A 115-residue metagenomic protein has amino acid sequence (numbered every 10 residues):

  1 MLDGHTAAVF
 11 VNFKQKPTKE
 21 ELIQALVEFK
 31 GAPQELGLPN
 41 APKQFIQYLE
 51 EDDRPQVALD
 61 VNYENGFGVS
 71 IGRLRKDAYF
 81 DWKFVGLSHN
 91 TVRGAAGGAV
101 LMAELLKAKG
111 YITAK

Functional and structural regions predicted by a protein language model:
M1-K83: C-terminal substrate-binding/catalytic lobe of Rossmann-fold NAD(P)-dependent oxidoreductases
Y63-K115: NAD(P)-dependent Rossmann-like dehydrogenase/reductase catalytic/cofactor-binding core
